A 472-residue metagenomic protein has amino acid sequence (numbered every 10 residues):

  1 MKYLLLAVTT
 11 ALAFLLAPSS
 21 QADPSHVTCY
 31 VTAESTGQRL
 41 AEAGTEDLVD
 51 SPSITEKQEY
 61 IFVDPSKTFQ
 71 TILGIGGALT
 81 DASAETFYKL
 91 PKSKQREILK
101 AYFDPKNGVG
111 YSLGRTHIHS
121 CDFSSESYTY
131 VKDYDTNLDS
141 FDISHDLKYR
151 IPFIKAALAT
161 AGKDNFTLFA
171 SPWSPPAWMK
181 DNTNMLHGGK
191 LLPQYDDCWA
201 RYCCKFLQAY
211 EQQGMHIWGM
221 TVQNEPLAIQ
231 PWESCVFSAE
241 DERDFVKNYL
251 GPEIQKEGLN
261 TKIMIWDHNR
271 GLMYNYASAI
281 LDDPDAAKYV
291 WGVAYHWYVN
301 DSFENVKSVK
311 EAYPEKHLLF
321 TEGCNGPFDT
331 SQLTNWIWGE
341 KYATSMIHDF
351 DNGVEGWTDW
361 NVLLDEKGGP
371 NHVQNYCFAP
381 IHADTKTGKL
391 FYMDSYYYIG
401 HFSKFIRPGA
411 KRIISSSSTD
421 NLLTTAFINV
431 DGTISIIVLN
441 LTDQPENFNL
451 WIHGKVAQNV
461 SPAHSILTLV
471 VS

Functional and structural regions predicted by a protein language model:
K2-L16: Cleavable N-terminal signal peptides of Sec/SRP-targeted secreted and luminal proteins
Y3, F153, A463-S465: Short linear sequence signals and composition-biased patches located at protein termini or domain-edge surfaces
A11, D81-F87, F378-G388: Charged, low-complexity surface segments at secondary-structure and domain boundaries
L16-D23: Bacterial Sec-dependent signal peptides at the C-terminal "C-region" and cleavage site
D23-V63, L168-A170, R201-A209, Q213-W218 (+1 more regions): Substrate-binding and catalytic surfaces of secreted/luminal carbohydrate-active proteins
S35, L40-I217, S238, N248: N-terminal catalytic cores of secreted or lumenal carbohydrate-active enzymes
D81-E85, P226-I229, G326-P327: A short, flexible beta-alpha/helix-coil linker loop
R115-D122, S171-P175, T221-E225, D267-R270 (+1 more regions): Short, solvent-exposed turn/loop segments enriched in Gly/Ser/Thr/Pro and often Arg
